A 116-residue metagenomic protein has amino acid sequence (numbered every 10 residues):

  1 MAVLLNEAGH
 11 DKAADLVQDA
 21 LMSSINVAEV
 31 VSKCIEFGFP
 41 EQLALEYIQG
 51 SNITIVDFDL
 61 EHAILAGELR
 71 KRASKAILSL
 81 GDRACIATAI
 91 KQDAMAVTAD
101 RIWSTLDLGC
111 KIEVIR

Functional and structural regions predicted by a protein language model:
M1-M22, C34-E46: Short, well-structured N-terminal submotif of metal-dependent ribonuclease cores
D19-M22, S51-T54, M95: Short loop->beta-strand "edge-of-pocket" segments that line small-molecule binding or catalytic clefts across diverse
M22-S24, L78-L80, D100, I115-R116: Histidine- and aromatic-rich ligand-binding microenvironments
F37-E41, A73-S74, E113-R116: Short, hinge-like loop/turn segments at secondary-structure boundaries
V56-V97: Active-site neighborhoods of divalent-metal-dependent phosphate/nucleic-acid chemistry enzymes
I86, I90-R116: Acidic, PIN/NYN-like endoribonuclease modules and their adjacent C-terminal/linker elements
